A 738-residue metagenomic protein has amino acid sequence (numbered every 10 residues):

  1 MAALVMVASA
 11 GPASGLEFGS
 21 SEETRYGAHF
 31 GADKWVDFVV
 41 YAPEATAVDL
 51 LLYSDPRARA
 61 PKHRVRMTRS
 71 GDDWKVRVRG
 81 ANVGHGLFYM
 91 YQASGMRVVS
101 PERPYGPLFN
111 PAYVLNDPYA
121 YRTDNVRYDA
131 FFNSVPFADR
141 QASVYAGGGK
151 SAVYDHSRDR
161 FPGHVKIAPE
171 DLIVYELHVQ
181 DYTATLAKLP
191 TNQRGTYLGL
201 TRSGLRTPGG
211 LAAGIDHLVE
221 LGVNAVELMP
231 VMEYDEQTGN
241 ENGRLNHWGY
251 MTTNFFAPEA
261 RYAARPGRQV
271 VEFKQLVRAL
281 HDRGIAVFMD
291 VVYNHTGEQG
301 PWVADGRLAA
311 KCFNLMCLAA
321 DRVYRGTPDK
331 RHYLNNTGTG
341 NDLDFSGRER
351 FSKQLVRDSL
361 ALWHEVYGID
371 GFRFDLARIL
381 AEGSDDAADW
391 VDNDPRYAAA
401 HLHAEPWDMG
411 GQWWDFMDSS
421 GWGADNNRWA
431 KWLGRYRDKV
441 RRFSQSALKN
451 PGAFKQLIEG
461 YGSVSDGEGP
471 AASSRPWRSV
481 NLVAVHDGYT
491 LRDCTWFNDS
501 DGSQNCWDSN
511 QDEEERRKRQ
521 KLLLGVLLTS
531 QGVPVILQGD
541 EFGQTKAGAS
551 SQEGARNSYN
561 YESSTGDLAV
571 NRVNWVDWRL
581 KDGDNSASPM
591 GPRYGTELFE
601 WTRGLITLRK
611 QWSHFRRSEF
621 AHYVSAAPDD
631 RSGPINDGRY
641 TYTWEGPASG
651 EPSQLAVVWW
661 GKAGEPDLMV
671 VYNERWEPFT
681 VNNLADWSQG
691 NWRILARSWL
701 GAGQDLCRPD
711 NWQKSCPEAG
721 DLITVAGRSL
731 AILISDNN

Functional and structural regions predicted by a protein language model:
V5-Y175, Q180, E515-R517, V526-I536 (+2 more regions): Carbohydrate-interacting/catalytic domains
A42-E44, S54, R69-G71, G80-N82 (+17 more regions): Short, flexible loop/turn elements at secondary-structure junctions
L51-Y53, P61, F88-Q92, S100-P104 (+9 more regions): Short, solvent-exposed loop/turn and secondary-structure capping segments
A120, F131-F132, Y145, A388-R556 (+6 more regions): Conserved alpha/beta catalytic core and glycan-binding cleft of carbohydrate-active enzymes
I173-Y175, V226, V287-M289, F372 (+2 more regions): Hydrophobic faces of well-ordered beta-strands that scaffold small-molecule active sites in alpha/beta enzyme cores
H178-G368, A377-R396, A400-H401, Q412-W413: Substrate-binding/active-site clefts of carbohydrate-active enzymes
A187-T207, W496-D512, G566-D577: A solvent-exposed, charged loop/short amphipathic helix patch at secondary-structure junctions
I215-E220, V277, L360-H364, A388-D392 (+4 more regions): Non-transmembrane alpha-helical segments in soluble domains of secreted/periplasmic/extracellular proteins
